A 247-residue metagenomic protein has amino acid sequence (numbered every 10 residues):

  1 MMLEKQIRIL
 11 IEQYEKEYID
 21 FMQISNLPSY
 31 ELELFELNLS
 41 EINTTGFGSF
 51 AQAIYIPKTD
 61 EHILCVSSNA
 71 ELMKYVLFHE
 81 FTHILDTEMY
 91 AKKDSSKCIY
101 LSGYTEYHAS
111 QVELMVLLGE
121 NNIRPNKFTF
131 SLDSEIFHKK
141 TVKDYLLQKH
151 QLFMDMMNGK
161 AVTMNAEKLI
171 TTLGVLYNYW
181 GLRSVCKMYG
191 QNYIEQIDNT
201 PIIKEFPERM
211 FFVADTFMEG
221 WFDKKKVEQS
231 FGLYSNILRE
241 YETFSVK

Functional and structural regions predicted by a protein language model:
M2-A70, L117, I237-K247: Auxiliary, metal-adjacent structural segments of Zn-dependent hydrolase domains
T45-Y55, F81, V112, F128-T129 (+5 more regions): A structural signal for the main folded, soluble domain(s) of proteins
Q52-K58, A91, K97-I99: Terminal accessory regions of large proteins
L64-Y75, S95-G103: Short, charged/polar micro-motifs that form catalytic or ligand-binding hotspots
K74-A91: Active-site recognition of the HExxH zinc-binding catalytic motif
F81, L85, V112-L117, L176-Y179 (+1 more regions): Generic structural signal for hydrophobic core residues of well-folded globular domains
M89, K97-F137: Post-HExxH zinc-binding segment in Zn-dependent metallohydrolases
V142-K247: Pan-zinc metallopeptidase signature
